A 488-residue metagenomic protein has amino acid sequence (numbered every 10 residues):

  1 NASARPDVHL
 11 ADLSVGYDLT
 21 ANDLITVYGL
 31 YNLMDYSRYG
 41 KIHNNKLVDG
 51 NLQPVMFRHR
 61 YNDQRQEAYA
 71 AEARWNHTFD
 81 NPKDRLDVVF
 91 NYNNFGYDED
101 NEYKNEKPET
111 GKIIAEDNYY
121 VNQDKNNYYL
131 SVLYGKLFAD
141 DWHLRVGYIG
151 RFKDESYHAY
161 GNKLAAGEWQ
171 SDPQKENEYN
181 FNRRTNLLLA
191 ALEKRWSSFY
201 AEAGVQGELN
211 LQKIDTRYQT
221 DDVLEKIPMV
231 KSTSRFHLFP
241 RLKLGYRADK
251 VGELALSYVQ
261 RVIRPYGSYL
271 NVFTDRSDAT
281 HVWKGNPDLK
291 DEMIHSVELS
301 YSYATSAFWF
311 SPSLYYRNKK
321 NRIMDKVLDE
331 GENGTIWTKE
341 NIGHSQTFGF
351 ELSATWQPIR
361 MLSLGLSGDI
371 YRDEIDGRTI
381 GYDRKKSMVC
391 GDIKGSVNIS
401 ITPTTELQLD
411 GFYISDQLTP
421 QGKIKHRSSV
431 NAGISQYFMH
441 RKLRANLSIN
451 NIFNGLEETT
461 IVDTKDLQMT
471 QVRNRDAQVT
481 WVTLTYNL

Functional and structural regions predicted by a protein language model:
N1, V8-S14, D18, L33-M34 (+8 more regions): Surface-exposed extracellular loop regions of Gram-negative outer-membrane beta-barrel proteins
N1-L10, G16-D18, N22-L86, F90-N126 (+4 more regions): Flexible loop and strand-edge segments within Gram-negative outer membrane beta-barrel domains
N22-I25, N81-L86, D141-L144, S198-A201 (+6 more regions): Repeated loop/turn-to-beta-strand initiation elements of outer-membrane beta-barrel proteins
Y31-D35, H77, Y92-D98, G150-D154 (+11 more regions): Transmembrane beta-strands of outer-membrane beta-barrel pores
N118, N127-S131, K175-E176, K284-N286 (+5 more regions): Outer membrane beta-barrel strand-and-loop segments of large Gram-negative receptors, especially TonB-dependent
L211-Q212, Y246, K250-S296, Y316-I336 (+3 more regions): Surface-exposed extracellular loop regions of Gram-negative outer-membrane beta-barrel proteins, predominantly
I370-I375, M388-F438, N450-F453, V462: C-terminal beta-barrel architecture of Gram-negative outer-membrane proteins
Q436-L488: C-terminal beta-signal and adjacent terminal beta-strands/loops of Gram-negative outer-membrane beta-barrel proteins
